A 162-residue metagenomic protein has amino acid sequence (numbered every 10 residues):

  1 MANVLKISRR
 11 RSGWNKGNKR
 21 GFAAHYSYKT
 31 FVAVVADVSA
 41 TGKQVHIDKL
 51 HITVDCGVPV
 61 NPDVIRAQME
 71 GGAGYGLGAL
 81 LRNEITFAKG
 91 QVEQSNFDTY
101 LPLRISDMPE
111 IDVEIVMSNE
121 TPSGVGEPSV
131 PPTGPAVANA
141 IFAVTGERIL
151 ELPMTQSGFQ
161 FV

Functional and structural regions predicted by a protein language model:
M1-V162: Cofactor-binding beta-sheet edge motifs in enzyme active sites
